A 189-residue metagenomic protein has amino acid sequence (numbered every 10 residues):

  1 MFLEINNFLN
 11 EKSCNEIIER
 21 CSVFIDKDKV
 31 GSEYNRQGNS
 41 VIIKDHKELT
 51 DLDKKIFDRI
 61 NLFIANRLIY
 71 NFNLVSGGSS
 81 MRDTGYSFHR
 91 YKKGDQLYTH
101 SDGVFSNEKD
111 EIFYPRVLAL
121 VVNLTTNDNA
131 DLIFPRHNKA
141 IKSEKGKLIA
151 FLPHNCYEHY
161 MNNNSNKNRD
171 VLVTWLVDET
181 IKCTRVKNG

Functional and structural regions predicted by a protein language model:
M1-L148, C156-G189: Fe(II)/2-oxoglutarate oxygenase catalytic core
